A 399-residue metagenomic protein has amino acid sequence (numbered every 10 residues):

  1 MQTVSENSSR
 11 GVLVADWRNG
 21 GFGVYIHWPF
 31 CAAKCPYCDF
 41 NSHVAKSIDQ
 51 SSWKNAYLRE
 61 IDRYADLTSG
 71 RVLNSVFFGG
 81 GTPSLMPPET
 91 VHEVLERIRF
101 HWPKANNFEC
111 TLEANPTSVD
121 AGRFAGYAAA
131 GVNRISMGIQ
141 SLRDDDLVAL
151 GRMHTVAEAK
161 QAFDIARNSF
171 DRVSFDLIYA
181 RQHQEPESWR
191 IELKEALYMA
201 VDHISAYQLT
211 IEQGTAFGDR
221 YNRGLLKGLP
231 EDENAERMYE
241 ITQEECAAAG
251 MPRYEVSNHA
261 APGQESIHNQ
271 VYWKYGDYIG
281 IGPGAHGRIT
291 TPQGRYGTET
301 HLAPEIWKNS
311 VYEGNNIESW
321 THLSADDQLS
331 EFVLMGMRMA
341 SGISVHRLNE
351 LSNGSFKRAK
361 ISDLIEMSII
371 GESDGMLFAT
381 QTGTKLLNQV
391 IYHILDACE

Functional and structural regions predicted by a protein language model:
M1-E6: N-proximal helix/coil linker or "cap" segments that precede and/or mark the start of modular domains
N7-G23, S42-D66, R71-S352: C-terminal scaffold of the Radical SAM
H27-S42: Local cysteine-cluster metal-coordination motifs and their immediate loop/turn environment, predominantly Fe-S cluster
D120-A121, K357, L387: Short, well-ordered alpha-helical microsegments
S352-E366: Short amphipathic alpha-helical interaction segments
I365-G375: A short, conserved structural fragment
M376-T380: Minor-groove-contacting beta-hairpin "wing" of winged helix-turn-helix DNA-binding domains
T382-E399: Short, amphipathic alpha-helical interaction segments positioned at domain boundaries
